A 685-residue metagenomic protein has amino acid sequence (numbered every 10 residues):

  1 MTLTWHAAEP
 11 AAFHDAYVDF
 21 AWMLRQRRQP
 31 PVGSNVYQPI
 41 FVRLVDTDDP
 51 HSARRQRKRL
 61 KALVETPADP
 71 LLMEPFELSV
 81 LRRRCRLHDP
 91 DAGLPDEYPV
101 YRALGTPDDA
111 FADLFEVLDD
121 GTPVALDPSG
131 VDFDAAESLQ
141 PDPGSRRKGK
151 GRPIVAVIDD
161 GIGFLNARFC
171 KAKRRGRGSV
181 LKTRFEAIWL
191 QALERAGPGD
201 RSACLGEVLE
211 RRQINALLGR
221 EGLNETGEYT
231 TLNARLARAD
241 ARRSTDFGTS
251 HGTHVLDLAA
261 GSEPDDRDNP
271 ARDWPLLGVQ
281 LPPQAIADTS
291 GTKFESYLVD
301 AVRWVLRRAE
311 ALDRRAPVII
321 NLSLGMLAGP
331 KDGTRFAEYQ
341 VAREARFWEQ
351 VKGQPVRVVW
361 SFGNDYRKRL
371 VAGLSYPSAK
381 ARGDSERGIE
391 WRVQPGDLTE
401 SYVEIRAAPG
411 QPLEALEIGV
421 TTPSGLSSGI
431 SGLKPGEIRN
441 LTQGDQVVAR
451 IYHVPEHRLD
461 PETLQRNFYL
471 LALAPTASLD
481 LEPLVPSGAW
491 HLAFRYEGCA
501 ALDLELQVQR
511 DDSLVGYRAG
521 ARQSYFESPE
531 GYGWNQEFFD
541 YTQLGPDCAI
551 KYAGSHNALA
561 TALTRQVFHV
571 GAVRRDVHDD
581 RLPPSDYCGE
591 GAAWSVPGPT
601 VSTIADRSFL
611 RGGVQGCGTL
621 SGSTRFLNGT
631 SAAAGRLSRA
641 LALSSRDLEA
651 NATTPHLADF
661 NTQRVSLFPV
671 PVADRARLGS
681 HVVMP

Functional and structural regions predicted by a protein language model:
T2-V155, G161-R184, N557-A560, R565-Q566 (+1 more regions): Autoinhibitory propeptides
F41, A285-Y376, T399-E400, R406-A408 (+3 more regions): Substrate-binding/access-modulating region of protease and related hydrolase catalytic domains
V45-T47, I158-G161, V279-P283, L322-M326 (+4 more regions): Active-site-proximal beta-strand/loop segments in catalytic clefts of secreted hydrolases
Q140-Y297, Q411-A415, L563-Q566, V577 (+2 more regions): Subtilisin-like serine protease catalytic core
V155-V157, E186-A187, D257, P275-Q280 (+5 more regions): Structural recognition of the beta-strand scaffold that forms the well-ordered cores of secreted hydrolase catalytic
I162-T253, R267-A271, I430-S487, E497-Q536: Active-site core segment of subtilase-fold serine proteases
Q191-R195, G219, R369-Q465, S528-A642: Extracellular S/T/G-rich loop segment that most often corresponds to the catalytic His/Ser-adjacent loop
P317-M326, V356, R646-P685: C-terminal subdomain of the subtilisin-like protease fold in secreted/lumenal serine endopeptidases
